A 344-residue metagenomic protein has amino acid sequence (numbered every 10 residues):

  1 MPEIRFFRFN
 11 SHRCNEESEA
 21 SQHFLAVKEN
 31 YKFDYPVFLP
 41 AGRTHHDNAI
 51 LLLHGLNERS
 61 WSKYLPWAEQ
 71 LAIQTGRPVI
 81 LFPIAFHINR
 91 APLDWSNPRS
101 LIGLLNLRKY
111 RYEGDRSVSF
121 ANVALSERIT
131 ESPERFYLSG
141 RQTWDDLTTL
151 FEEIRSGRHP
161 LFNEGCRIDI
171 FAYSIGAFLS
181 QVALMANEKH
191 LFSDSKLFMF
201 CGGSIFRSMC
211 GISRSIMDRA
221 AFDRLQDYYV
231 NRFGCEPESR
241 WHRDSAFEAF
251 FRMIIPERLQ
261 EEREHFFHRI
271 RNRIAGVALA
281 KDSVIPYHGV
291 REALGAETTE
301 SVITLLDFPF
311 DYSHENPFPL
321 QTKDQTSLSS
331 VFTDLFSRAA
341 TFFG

Functional and structural regions predicted by a protein language model:
M1-T44: N-terminal cap/lid segment of alpha/beta-hydrolase-fold proteins
A26-Y31, F136-L147, D324, L328: Phosphate/oxyanion-binding active-site loops and adjacent basic polyanion-contact surfaces
D34-D115: Short, surface-exposed "cap/lid" segments of acyl-processing enzymes
H54, F171-S174: Conserved alpha/beta-hydrolase "nucleophile elbow" surrounding the catalytic nucleophile
N97-P160: Alpha/beta-hydrolase active-site loop
S139, Y173-A177: Active-site loop->helix "elbow" adjoining a glycine-rich segment at hydrolase catalytic centers
R158, F162-C166, I170, Q181-R243: Hydrolase active-site cap/lid region
R219-G344: Serine-hydrolase catalytic core
